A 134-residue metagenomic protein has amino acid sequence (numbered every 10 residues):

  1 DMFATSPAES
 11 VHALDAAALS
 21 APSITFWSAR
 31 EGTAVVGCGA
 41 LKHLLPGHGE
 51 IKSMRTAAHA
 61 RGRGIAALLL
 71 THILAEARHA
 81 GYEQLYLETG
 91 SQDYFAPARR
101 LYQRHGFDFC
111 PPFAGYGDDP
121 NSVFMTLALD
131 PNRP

Functional and structural regions predicted by a protein language model:
D1-H48, K52, A57, L70-H72 (+3 more regions): Acetyl-CoA-dependent GNAT
T25, K52, E83-L85, N121: Short amphipathic alpha-helical segments
H48, A77-G90: Conserved GNAT acetyl-CoA-binding A-motif
T56, G62-A75, H79, R100-R104: Conserved acetyl-CoA-binding loop-helix of GNAT-fold acetyltransferases
A58, L85-A98, Y116-P120: Conserved beta-strand-loop-alpha-helix junction that forms the acyl-donor binding cleft
T89, A114-P134: Terminal substrate-recognition subdomain of acyl/acetyltransferases
